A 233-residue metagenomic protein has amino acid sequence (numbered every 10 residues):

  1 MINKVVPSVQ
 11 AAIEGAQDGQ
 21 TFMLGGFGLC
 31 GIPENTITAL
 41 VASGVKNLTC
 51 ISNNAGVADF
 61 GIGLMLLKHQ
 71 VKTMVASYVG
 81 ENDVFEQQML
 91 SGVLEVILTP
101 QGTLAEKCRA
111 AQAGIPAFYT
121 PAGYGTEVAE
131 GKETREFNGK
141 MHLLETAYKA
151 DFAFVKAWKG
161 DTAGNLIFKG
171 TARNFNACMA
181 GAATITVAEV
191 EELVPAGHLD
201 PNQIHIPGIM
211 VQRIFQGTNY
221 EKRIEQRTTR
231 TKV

Functional and structural regions predicted by a protein language model:
M1-V233: Conserved alpha/beta enzyme-core scaffold
